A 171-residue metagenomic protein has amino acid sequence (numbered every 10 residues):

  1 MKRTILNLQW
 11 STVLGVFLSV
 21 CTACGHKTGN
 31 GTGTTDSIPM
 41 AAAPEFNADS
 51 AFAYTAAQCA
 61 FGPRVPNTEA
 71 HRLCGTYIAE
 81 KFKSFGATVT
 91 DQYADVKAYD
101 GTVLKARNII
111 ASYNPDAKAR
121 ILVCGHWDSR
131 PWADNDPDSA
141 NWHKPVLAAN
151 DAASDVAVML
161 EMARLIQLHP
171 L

Functional and structural regions predicted by a protein language model:
K2-L18, T34: Short, basic, low-complexity termini and linkers enriched in Ser/Thr/Gly/Pro that act as targeting/leader peptides
S19-A23: C-terminal motif of bacterial Sec signal peptides marking the signal peptidase cleavage site
H26-C74, F85: N-terminal capping segment at the start of a domain
S37-E45, A60-E69, V96-Y99, N141-A153 (+1 more regions): Second-shell loop/turn segments in exported
A56, P63-D116: A non-catalytic alpha/beta surface segment that caps or lines the substrate-entry region of metallo-dependent hydrolase
Q58, Q92-A94, Y113-N114, C124-D128 (+1 more regions): Active-site-proximal beta-strand/loop segments in catalytic clefts of secreted hydrolases
A111, V123, D136-L171: Alpha-helical metal-binding/catalytic segments enriched in His/Glu/Asp
R130-D136: Short acidic/His/Gly/Ser-rich catalytic and metal-binding motifs that mark active-site loops of diverse hydrolases
